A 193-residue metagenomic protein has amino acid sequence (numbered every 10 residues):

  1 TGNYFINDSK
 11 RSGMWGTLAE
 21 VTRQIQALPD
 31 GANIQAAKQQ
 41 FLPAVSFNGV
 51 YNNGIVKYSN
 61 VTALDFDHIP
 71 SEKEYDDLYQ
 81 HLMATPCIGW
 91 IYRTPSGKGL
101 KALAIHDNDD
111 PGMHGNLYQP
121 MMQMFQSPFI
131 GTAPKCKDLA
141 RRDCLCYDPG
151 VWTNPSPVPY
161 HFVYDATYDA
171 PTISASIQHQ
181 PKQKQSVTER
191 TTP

Functional and structural regions predicted by a protein language model:
T1-N60, T172-I173, I177-K182, S186-E189: DNA replication initiation on ssDNA origins
N60-F66: Active-site-flanking beta-strand signature of metal-NTP-handling nucleotidyl enzymes and homologous cyclase-like
L64, M83, G89-M113, L117 (+1 more regions): Histidine-centered divalent-metal-coordination microenvironment in nucleic-acid enzymes
I69-E72, D109-D110: Short acidic, S/G/P-rich loop/turn micro-motifs used as interaction or catalytic elements
S71-C87: Short amphipathic alpha-helix segments
D77-H81, I105-G131, T153-P171, Q180: Helical (often loop-to-helix) elements that flank the catalytic cores of nucleotide-handling enzymes
T132-G150: Acidic carboxylate-rich catalytic motifs and surrounding loops in phosphoryl-/glycosyl-chemistry enzymes
T191-P193: Amphipathic alpha-helical segments in structured regions that serve as interaction surfaces
